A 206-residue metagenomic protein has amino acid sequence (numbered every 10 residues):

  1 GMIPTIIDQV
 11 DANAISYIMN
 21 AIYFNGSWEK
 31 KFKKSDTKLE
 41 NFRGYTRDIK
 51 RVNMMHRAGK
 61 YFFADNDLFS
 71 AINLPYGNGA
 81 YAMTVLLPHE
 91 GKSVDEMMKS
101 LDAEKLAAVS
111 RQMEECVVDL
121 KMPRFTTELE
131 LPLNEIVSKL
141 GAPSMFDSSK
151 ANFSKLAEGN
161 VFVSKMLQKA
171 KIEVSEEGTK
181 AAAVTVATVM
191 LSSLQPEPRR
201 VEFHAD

Functional and structural regions predicted by a protein language model:
G1-D206: Secretory/exported precursors with cleavable N-terminal leaders
